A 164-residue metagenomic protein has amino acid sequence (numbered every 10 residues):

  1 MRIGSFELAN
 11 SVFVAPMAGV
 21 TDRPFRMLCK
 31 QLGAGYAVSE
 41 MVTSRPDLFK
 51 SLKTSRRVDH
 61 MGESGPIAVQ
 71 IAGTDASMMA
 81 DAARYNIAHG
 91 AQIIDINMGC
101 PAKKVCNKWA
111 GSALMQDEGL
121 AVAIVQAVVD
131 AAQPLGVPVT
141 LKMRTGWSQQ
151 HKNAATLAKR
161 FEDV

Functional and structural regions predicted by a protein language model:
M1-R2, F6-S11: Extreme N-terminal starter segment of soluble prokaryotic enzymes
R2, M17-Q92: Glycine-rich, positively charged N-terminal anion/phosphate-binding segment
L8, G62-G65, N107: Short glycine-enriched loop/turn motifs at secondary-structure junctions
N10-T21, G65-M79, M115, L141-A154: Active-site mouth loops of central-metabolism enzymes
Q31, A80-I94, M98-A110, E118-V164: Alpha/beta enzyme core
V42-L48, G73-A76, M98-L114: Conserved radical SAM core fold
T54-V58, S112-L114, L157-K159: Short, hinge-like loop/turn segments at secondary-structure boundaries
